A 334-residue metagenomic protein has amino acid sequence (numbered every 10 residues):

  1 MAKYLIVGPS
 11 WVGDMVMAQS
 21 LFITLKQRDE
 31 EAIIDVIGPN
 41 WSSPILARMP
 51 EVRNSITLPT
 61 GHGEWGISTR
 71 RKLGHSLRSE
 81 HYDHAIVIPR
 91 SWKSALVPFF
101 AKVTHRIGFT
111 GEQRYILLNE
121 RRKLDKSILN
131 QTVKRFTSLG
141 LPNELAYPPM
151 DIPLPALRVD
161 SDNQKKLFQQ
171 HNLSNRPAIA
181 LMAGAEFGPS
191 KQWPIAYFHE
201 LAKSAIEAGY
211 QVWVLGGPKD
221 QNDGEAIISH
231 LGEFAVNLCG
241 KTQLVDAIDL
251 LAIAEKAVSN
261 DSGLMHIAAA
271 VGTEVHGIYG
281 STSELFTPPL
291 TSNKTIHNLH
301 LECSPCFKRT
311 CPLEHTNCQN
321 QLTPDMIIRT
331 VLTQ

Functional and structural regions predicted by a protein language model:
M1-Q334: Catalytic machinery of carbohydrate-active enzymes, primarily nucleotide-sugar-dependent glycosyltransferases
